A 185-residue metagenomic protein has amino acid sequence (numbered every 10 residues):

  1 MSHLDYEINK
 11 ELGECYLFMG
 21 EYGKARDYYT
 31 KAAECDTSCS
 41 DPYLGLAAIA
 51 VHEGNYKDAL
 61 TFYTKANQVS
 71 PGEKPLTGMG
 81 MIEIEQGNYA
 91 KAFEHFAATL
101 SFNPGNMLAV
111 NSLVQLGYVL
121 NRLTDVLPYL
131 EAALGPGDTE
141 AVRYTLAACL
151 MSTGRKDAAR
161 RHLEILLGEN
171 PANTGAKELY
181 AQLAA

Functional and structural regions predicted by a protein language model:
M1, C35, Q68-V69, F102 (+2 more regions): Structural marker of alpha-solenoid helical repeat scaffolds
D5, C39, G72-E73, N106 (+2 more regions): Residue-level recognition of tetratricopeptide repeat
I8, P42, P75-L76, A109 (+3 more regions): TPR alpha-solenoid repeat register
K10, L17, L44-A47, V51 (+3 more regions): Position-specific recognition of the canonical hydrophobic site in helix A of tetratricopeptide repeat
E11, G45, G78-M79, S112 (+2 more regions): Canonical tetratricopeptide repeat
M19-K31, E53-K65, Q86-A98, V119-A132 (+1 more regions): Structural signature of tandem alpha-helical TPR/SEL1-like repeats, specifically the intra-repeat loop/turn
G137, C149-A185: Terminal, low-structured helical/coil segments at or just beyond the last alpha-helical repeat
